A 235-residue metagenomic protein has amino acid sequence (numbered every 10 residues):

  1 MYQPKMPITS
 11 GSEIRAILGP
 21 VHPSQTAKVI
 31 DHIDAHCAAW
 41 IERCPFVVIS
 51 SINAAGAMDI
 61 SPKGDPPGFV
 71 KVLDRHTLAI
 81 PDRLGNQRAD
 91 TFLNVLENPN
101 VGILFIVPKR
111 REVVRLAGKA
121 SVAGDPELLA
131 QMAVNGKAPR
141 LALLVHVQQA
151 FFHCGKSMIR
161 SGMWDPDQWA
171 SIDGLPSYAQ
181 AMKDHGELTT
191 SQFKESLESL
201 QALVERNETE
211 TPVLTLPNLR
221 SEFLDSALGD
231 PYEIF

Functional and structural regions predicted by a protein language model:
M1-F235: Binding-site signature for planar aromatic cofactors or substrates
